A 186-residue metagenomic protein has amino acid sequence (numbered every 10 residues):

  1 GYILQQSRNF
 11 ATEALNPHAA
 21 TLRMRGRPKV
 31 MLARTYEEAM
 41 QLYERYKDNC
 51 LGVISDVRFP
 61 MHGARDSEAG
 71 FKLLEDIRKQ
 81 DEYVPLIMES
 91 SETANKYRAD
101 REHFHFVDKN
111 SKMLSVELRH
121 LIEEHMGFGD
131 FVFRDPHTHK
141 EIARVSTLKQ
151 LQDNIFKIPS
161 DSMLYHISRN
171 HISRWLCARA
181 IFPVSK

Functional and structural regions predicted by a protein language model:
G1-I3: Short, solvent-exposed beta-strand-terminating loops
Q5, A20, A64-E68, K72 (+1 more regions): Alpha4 helix (beta4-alpha4-beta5 surface) of REC/receiver domains from two-component response regulators
S7-G52, H62: Acidic, metal-coordinating helix/loop segments flanking the phosphotransfer/catalytic sites of two-component signaling
T35-E38, K72-L73, H171: Well-ordered alpha-helical segments embedded in enzymatic catalytic cores
Q41-E44, E75, K79, E123: Surface-exposed alpha-helical segments enriched in charged/polar residues
V53-V57: Active-site T/S-Asp motif of two-component receiver
E89-K186: Long, compositionally biased intrinsically disordered regulatory segments in eukaryotic proteins
